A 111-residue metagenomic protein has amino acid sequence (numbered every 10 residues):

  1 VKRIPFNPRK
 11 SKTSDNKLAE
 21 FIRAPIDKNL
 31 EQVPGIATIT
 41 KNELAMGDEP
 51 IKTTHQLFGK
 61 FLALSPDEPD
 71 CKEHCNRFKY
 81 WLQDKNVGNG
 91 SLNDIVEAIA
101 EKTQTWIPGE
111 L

Functional and structural regions predicted by a protein language model:
V1-L111: C-terminal extensions
